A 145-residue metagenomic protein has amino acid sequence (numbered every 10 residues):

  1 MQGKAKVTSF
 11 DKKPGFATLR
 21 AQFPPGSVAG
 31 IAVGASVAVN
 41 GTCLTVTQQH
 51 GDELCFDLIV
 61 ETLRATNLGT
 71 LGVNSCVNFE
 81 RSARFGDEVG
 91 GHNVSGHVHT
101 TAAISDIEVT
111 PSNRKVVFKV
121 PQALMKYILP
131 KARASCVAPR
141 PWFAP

Functional and structural regions predicted by a protein language model:
M1-P145: Conserved loop->alpha-helix
